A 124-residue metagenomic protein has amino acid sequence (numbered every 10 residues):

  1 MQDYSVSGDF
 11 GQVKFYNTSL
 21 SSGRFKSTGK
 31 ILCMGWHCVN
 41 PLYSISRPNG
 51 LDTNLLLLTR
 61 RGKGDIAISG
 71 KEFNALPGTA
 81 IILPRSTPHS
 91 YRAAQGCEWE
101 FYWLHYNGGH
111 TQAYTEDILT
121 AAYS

Functional and structural regions predicted by a protein language model:
M1-F73, Q95: Generic protein-terminus/edge-of-domain signal
G29, L51, E72, S86-H110: Ligand-binding loop in jelly-roll beta-barrel domains
P41, T111-Q112: Low-complexity, intrinsically disordered short segments enriched for Gly/Pro and polybasic residues
G70-P84: Short acidic-glycine-tyrosine-enriched beta hairpin
Q112-S124: Amphipathic alpha-helical segments enriched in hydrophobic/aromatic residues interleaved with Lys/Arg
